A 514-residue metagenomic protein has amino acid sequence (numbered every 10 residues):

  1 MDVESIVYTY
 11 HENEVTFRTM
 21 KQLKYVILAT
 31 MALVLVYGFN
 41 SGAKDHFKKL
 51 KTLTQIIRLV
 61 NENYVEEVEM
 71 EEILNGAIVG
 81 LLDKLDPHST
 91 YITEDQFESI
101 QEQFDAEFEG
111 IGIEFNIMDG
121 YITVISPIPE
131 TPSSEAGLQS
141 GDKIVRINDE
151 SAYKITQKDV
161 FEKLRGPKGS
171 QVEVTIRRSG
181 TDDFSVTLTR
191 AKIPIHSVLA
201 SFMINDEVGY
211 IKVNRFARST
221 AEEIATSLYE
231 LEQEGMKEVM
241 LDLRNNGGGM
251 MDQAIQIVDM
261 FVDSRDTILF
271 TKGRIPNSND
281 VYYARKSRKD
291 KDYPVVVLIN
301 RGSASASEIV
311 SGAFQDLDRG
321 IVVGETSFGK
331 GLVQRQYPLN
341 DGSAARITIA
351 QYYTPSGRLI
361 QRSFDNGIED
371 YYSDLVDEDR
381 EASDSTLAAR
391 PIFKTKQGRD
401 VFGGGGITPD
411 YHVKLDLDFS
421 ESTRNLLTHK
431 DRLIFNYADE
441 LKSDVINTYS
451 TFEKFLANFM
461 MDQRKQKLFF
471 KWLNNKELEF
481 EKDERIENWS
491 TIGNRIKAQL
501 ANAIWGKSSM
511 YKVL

Functional and structural regions predicted by a protein language model:
Y8-H46: Bacterial Sec-dependent N-terminal signal peptides
Y37-K49, L53, I57-M70, T123-S126 (+2 more regions): Cleft-lining beta-strand/loop regions that shape enzyme active-site pockets
Y64-I125, Q171-R190, I195-A200, L514: Extended, small/polar residue-biased N-terminal targeting/export presequences and adjacent propeptide/linker tracts
A306, D318, E325, G329-L387: Polar, glycine-rich mid-to-C-terminal structural blocks that act as macromolecule-binding/assembly scaffolds
L359-I360, F364-L514: Conserved functional hotspot residues or short segments at active or partner-binding sites across diverse domains
